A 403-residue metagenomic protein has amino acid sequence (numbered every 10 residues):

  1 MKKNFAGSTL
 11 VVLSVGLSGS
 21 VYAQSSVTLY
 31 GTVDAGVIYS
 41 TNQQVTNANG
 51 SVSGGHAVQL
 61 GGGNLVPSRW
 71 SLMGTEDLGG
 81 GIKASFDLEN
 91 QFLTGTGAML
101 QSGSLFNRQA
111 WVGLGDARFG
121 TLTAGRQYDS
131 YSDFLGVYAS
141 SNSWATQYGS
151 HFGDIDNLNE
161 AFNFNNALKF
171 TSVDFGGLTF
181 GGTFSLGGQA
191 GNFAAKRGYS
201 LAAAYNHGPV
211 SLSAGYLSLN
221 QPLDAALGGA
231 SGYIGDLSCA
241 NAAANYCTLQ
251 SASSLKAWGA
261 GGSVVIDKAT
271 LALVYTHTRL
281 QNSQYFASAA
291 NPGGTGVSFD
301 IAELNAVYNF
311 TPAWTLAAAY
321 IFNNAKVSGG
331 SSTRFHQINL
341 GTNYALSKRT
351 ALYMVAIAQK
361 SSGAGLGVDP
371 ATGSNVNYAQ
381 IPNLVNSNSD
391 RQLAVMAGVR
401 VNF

Functional and structural regions predicted by a protein language model:
M1-S8: Bacterial N-terminal signal peptides that target proteins for export
T9-S18: Bacterial N-terminal signal peptides
G19-A23: Sec/Tat signal peptide C-region and signal peptidase I cleavage site
Q24-Y39, A57-G187, A195-Y199, A204-L217 (+1 more regions): Outer membrane beta-barrel
V37-V45, F92-A98, S130-F134, G188-N192 (+5 more regions): Gram-negative outer-membrane beta-barrel proteins
G54-V58, A98, I155, G187-G188 (+4 more regions): Extracellular loop and loop/strand-boundary signature of outer-membrane beta-barrel proteins
A202-G341, I357, D390: Detector for outer-membrane/organellar transmembrane beta-barrel domains, recognizing the amphipathic beta-strand
L346, S387-F403: Outer-membrane beta-barrel "beta-signal"
